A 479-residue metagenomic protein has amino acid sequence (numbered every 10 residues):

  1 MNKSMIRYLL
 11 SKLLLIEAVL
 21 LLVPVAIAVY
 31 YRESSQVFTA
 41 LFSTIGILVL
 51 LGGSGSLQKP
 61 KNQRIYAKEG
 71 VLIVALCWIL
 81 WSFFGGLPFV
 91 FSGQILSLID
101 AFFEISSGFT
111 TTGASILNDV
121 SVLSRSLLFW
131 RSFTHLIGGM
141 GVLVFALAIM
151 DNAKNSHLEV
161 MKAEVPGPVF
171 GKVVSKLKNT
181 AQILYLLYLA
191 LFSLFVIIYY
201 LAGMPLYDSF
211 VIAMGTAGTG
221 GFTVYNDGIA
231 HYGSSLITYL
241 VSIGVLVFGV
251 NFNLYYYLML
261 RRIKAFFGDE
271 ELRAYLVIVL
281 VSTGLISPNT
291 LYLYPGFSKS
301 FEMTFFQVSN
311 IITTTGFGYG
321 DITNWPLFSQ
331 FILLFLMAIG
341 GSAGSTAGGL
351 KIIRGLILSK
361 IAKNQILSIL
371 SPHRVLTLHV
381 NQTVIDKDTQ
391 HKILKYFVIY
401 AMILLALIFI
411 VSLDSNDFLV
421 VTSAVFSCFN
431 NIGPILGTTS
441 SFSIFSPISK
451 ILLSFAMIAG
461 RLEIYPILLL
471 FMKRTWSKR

Functional and structural regions predicted by a protein language model:
M1-R479: Membrane-proximal intracellular helices of multi-pass ion channels
